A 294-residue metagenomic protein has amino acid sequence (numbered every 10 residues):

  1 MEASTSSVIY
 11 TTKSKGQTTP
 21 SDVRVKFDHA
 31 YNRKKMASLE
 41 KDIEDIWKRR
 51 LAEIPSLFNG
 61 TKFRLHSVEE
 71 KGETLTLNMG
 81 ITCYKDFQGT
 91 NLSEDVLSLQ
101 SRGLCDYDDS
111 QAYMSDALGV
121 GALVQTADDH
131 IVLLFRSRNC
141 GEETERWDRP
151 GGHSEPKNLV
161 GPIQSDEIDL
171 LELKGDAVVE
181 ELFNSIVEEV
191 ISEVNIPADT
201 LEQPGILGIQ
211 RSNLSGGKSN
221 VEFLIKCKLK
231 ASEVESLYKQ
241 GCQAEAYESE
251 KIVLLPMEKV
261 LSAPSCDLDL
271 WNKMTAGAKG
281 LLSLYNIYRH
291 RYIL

Functional and structural regions predicted by a protein language model:
M1-E188, N195-L294: N-terminal leader/linker segments that precede catalytic domains of diphosphate-processing enzymes
